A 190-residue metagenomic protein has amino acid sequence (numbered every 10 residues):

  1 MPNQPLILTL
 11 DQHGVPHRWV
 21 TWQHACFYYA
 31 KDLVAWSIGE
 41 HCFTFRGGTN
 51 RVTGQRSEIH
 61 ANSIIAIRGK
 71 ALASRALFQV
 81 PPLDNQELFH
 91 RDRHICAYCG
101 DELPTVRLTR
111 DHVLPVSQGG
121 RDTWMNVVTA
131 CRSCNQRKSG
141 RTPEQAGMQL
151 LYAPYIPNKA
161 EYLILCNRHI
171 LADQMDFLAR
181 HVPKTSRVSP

Functional and structural regions predicted by a protein language model:
M1-V80, N85, M148, P154-P190: Short helix-coil boundary/hinge micro-motifs
I7-L8, C96-Y98: Short, hydrophobic/aromatic-rich beta-strand segments within well-structured domains
H13, R121, C134-N135: A generic structural motif
P81, L88, G100-T129, K138-P154: Histidine-centered nuclease catalytic patch
N85-R93: Short aromatic-cysteine micro-motif
Y98-C99, S133: Short, cysteine/histidine-rich loop/knuckle motifs that typically chelate Zn2+
